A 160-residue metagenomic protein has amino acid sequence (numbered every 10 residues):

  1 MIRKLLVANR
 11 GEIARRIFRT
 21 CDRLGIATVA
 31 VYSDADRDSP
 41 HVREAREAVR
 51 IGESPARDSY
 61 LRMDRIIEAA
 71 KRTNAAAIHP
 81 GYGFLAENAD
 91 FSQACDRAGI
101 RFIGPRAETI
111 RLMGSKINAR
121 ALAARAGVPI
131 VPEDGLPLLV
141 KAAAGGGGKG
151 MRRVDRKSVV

Functional and structural regions predicted by a protein language model:
M1-V160: N-terminal beta-alpha lobe that positions the nucleotide/phosphoryl donor in ATP/NTP-coupled carboxylate activation
